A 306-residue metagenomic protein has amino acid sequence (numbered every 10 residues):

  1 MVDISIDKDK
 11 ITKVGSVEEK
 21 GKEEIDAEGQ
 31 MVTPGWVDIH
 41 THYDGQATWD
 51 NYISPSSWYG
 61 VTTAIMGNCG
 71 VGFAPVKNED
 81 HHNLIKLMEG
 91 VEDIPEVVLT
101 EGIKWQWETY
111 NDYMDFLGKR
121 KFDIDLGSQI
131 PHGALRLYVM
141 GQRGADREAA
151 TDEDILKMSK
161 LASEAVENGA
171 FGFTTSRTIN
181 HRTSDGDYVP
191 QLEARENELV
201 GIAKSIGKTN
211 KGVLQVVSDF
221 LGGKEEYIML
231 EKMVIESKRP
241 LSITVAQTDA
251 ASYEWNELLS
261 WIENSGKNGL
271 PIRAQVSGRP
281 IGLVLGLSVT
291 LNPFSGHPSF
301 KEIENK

Functional and structural regions predicted by a protein language model:
M1-G35: Histidine-rich, glycine-flanked metal-binding segment
D9, G29, H40, G60 (+3 more regions): Divalent metal-coordination and catalytic microenvironments
E18, M31, I130, A134 (+1 more regions): Short, small-residue-rich loop/turn micro-motifs
Q30, H42-G45, C69-G72, F220-L221 (+1 more regions): Acidic, glycine-rich active-site loops and adjacent beta-strand->loop/helix elements that engage anionic groups
M31-I53: Di-metal (Zn2+ and/or Mg2+/Mn2+) metal-binding site signature of metallo-dependent hydrolases with the MBL/beta-CASP
T33, I65-M66, A274: Hydrophobic residues in well-ordered beta-strands that form the structural core
W49-G172: Divalent-metal coordination cores built from histidine and acidic residues
N111-F122, R147-K306: Histidine/acidic residue-rich metal-binding segments in metalloenzymes
